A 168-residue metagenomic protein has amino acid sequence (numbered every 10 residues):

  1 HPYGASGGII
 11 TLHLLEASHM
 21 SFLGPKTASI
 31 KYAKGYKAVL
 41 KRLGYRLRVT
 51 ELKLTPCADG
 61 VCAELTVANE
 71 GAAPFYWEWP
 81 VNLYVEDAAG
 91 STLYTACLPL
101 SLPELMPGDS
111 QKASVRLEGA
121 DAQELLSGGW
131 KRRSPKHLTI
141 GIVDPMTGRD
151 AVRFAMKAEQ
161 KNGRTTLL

Functional and structural regions predicted by a protein language model:
H1-T50: Substrate-binding cleft of secreted/luminal carbohydrate-active enzymes
V39-L168: Extracellular/luminal regions of secreted and cell-surface proteins that mediate adhesion/ECM remodeling
